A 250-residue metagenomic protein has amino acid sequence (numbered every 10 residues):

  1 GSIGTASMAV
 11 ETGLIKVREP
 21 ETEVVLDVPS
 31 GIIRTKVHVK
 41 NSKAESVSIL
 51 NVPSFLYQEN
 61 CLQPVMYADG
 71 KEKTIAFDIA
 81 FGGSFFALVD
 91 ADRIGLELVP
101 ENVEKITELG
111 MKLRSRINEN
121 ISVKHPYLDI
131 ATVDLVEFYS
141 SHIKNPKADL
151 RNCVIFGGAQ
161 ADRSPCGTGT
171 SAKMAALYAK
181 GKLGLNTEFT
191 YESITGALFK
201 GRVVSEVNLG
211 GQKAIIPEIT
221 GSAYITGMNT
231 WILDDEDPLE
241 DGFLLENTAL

Functional and structural regions predicted by a protein language model:
G1-L250: Active-site proximal loop and beta-alpha junction motif in alpha/beta enzyme cores
